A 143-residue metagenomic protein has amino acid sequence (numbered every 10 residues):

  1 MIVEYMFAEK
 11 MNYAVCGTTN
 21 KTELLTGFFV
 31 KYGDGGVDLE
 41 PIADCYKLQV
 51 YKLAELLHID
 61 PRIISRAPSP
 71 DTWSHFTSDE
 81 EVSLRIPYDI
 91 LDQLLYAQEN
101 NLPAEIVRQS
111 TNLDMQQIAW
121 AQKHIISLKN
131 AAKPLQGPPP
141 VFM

Functional and structural regions predicted by a protein language model:
I2-A14, T18-M143: ATP/NTP-dependent adenylation/nucleotidyl-transfer catalytic domains that generate, transfer, or process NMP-activated
